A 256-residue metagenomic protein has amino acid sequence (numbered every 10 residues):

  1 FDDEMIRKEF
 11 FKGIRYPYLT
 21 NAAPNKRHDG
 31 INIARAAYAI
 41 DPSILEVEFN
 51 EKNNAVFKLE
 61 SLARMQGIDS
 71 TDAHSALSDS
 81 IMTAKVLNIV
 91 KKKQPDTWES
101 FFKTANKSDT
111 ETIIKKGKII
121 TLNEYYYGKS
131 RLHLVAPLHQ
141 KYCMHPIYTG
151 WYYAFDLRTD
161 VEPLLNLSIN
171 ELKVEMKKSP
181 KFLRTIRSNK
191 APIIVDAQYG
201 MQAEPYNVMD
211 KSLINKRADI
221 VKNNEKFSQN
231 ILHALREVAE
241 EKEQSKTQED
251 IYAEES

Functional and structural regions predicted by a protein language model:
F1-P42, M201, P205-N215, D219-A253: Conserved DEDDh/DEDDy metal-dependent 3′-5′ exonuclease domain
F1-P95, F101-T104: Metal-dependent phosphoesterase core characteristic of DEDDh/y 3'-5' exonuclease domains
A22, F49-A73, T121-P163, R217-D250: Contiguous hydrophobic segments
I89-I220: Acidic two-metal-ion nuclease catalytic site recognized across multiple nuclease folds, prominently DnaQ/RNase D-T
